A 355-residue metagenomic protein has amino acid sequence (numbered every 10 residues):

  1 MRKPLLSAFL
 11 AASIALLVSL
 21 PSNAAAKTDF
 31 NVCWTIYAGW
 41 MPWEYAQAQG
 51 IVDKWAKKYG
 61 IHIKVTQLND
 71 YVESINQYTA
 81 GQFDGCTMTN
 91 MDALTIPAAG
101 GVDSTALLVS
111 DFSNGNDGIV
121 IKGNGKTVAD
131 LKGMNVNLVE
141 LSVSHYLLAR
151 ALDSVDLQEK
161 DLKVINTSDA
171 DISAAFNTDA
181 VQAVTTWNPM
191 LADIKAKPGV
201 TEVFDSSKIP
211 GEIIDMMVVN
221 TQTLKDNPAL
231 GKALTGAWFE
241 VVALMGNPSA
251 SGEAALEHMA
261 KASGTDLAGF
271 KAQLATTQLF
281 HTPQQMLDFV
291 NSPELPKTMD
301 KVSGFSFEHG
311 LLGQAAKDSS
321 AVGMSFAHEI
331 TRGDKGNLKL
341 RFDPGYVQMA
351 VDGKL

Functional and structural regions predicted by a protein language model:
M1-F9: Bacterial N-terminal signal peptides that target proteins for export
A8-L17: Bacterial N-terminal signal peptides
V18-A25: Sec/Tat signal peptide C-region and signal peptidase I cleavage site
A25-N166, Q182-N188, G211, Q348-L355: Short, glycine-/small- and polar/acidic-enriched structural segments that line small-molecule recognition paths
A56, Q82, T87-N90, P97-G100 (+7 more regions): Sec/Tat-exported extracytoplasmic proteins
D171-L267: Pocket-lining segment of extracytoplasmic ligand-binding domains
D226-A315: Secondary-structure end/capping motifs
D300-L355: Conserved C-terminal helix/tail region of periplasmic/extracytoplasmic solute-binding proteins
